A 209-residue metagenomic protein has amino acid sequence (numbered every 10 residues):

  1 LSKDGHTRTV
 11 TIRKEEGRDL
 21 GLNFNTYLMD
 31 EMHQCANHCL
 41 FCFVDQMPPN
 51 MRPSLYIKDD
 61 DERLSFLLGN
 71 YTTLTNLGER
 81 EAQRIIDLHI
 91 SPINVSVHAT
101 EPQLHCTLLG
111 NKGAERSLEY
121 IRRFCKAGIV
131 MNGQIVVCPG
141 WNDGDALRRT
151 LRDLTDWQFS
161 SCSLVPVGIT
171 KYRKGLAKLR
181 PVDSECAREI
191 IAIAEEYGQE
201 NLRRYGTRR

Functional and structural regions predicted by a protein language model:
L1: Conserved PDZ fold ligand-binding element
G5-T7, K14-W157, G168-Y197: Conserved Radical SAM active-site core
V165: Positively charged, polyanion-binding regions of nucleic-acid-associated proteins
I191, E196, E200, R204 (+1 more regions): Membrane-inserting hydrophobic helices used for pore formation or membrane fusion
